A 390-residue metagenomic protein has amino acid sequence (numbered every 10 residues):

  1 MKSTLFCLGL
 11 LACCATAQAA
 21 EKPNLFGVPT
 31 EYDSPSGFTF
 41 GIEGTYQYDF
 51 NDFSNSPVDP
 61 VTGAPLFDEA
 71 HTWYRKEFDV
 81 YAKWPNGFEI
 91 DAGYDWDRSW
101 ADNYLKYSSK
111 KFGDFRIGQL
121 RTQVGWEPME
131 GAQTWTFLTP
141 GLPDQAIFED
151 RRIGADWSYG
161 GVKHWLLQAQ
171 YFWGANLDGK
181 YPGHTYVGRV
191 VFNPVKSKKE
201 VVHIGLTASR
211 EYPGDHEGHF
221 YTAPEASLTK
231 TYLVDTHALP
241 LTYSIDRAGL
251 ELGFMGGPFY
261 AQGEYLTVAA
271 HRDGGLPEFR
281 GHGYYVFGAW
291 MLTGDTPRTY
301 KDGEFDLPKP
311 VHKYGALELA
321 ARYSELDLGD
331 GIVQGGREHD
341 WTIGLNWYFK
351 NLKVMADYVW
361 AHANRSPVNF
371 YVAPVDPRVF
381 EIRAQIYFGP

Functional and structural regions predicted by a protein language model:
M1-C7: Sec-dependent signal peptide recognition, specifically the positively charged N-region followed immediately by
C7-C14: Bacterial N-terminal signal peptides
A15-A19: Sec/Tat signal peptide C-region and signal peptidase I cleavage site
A20-T30: N-terminal, post-signal peptide beta-strand-biased segments of exported outer-membrane/organellar beta-barrel and other
E21-K22, E69, A92, P240-Y243: Short, solvent-exposed secondary-structure boundary motifs
L25, R98, F148-D150, Y243-I245 (+1 more regions): Short solvent-exposed loop/turn micro-motifs enriched in small/polar/acidic residues
V28-G214, Y285-V311, E318-G331: Outer membrane beta-barrel
P65, H219-P390: Outer-membrane beta-barrel pore domains
